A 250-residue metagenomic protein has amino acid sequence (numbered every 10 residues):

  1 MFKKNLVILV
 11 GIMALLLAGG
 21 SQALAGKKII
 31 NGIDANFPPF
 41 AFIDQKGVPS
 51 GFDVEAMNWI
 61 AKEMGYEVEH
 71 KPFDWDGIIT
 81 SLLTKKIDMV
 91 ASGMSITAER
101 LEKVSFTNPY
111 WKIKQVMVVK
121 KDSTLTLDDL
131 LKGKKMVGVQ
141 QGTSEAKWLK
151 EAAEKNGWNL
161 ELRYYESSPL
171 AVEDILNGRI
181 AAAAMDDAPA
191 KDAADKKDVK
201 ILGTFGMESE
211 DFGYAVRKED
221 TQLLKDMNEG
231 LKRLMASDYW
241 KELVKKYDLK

Functional and structural regions predicted by a protein language model:
A25-G93: Extracytoplasmic small-molecule ligand-binding "clamshell" domains of the periplasmic binding protein/Venus flytrap
A35, K112-V119, K191, D195-K232 (+1 more regions): Periplasmic-binding protein-like
I43, M57-G65, E145-Y164, A194-D195 (+2 more regions): Ligand-binding cleft/hinge of the Venus flytrap
V54, E69-T80, T124-L125, L162-N177: Short helix-initiation/N-cap motifs at beta->coil->alpha
V54-E63, D122-D128, K134-S144, G213-K250: Extended ligand-binding regions for polar small-molecule ligands
K62, E67-L131, K200-M207: Acidic, polar ligand-binding/catalytic clefts
Y66-E67, L83-S92, K134-M136, S167 (+2 more regions): Alpha-to-beta junction loops
G77-T80, G93-E102, W148-E151, D174-N177 (+1 more regions): A ligand-binding cleft/hinge motif common to bilobed small-molecule-binding domains
